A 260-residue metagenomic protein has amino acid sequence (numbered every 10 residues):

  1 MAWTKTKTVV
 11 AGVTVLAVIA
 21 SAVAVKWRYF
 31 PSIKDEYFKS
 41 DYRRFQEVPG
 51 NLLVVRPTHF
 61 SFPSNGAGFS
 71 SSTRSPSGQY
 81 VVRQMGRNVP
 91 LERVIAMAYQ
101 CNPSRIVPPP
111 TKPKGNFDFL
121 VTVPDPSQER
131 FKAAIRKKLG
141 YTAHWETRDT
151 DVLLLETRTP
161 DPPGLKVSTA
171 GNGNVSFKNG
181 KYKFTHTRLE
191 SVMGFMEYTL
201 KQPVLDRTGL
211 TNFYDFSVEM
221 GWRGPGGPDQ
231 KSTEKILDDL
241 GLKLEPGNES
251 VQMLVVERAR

Functional and structural regions predicted by a protein language model:
M1-F30: Long, domain-scale regions corresponding to catalytic signaling modules most often appended to membrane systems
T8, V25-R260: Beta-strand-rich assembly/attachment modules of structural machines
